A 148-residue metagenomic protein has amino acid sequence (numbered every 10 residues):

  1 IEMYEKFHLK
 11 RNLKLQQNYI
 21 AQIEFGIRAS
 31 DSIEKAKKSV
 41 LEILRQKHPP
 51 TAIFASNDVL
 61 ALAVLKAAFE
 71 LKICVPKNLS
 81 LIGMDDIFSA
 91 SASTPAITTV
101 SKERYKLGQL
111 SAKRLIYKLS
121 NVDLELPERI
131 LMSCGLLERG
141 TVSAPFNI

Functional and structural regions predicted by a protein language model:
I1, E5-I33: Short beta-strand elements in bilobed, periplasmic/extracellular small-molecule ligand-binding domains
A36: Adenosine-nucleotide cofactor-binding segment
S39-I148: Flexible loop/turn connectors
